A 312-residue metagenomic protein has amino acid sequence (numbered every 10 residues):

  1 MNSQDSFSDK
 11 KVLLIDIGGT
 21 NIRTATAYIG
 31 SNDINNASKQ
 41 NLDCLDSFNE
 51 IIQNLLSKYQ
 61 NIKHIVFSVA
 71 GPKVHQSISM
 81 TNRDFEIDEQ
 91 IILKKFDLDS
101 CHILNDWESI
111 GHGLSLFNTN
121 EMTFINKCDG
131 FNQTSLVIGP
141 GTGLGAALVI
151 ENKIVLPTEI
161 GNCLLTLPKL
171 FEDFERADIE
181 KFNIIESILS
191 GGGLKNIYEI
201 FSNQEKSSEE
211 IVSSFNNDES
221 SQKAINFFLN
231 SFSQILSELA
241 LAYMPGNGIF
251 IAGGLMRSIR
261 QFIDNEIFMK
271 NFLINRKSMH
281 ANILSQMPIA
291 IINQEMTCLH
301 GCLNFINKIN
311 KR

Functional and structural regions predicted by a protein language model:
M1-F7, H102-S135: Conserved phosphate-binding catalytic cores of ATP/NTP-utilizing and phosphoryl-transfer enzymes
M1-N61, D173-R312: ATP-binding/phosphotransfer module of carbohydrate and carboxylate kinases, centering on a glycine-rich
V12-D16, H64-V66, H102, S135-G139 (+1 more regions): Short glycine-aspartate micro-motif
I22, P72-V74, G143-A147, N196 (+1 more regions): Short, acidic Gly/Pro/Ser/Thr-rich loop/turn segments
I29-D33, R83-E86, F117-I125, E151-P157 (+1 more regions): A glycine- and small-aliphatic-rich helix-loop capping segment at beta-alpha/alpha-beta transitions that lines
Y59-I103, E108, H112-N120, S258-Q261: Short beta-strand-loop/turn "lid" adjacent to the catalytic site in phosphate-handling enzymes
L114, A147-E151, I200: A short secondary-structure junction signal
K127, F131-I185, F268-L273, K277 (+1 more regions): Glycine-rich phosphate-binding loop of actin/hexokinase-like ATP-binding domains
